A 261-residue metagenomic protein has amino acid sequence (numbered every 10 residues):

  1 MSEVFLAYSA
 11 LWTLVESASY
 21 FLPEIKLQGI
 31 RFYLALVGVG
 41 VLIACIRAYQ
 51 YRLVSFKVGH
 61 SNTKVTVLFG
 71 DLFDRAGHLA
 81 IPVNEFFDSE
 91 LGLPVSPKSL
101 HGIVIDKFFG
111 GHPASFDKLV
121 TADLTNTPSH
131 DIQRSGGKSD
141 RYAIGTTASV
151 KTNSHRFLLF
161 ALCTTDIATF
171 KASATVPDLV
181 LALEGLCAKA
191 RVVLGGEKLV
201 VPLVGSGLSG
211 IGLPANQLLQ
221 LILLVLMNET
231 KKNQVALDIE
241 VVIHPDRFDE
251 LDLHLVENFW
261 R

Functional and structural regions predicted by a protein language model:
M1-R261: Macrodomain-like recognition of ADP-ribose-binding/processing modules
